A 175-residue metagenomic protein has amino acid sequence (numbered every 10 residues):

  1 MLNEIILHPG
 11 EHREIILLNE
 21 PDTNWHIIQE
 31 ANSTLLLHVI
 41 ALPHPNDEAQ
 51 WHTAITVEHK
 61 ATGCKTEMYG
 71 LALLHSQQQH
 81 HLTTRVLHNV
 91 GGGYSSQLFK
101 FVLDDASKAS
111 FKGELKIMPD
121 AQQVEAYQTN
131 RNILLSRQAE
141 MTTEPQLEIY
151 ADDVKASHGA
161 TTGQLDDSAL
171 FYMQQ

Functional and structural regions predicted by a protein language model:
M1-F171, Q175: Conserved beta-strand/loop scaffold segments within soluble protein domains that form the structured core and edges
